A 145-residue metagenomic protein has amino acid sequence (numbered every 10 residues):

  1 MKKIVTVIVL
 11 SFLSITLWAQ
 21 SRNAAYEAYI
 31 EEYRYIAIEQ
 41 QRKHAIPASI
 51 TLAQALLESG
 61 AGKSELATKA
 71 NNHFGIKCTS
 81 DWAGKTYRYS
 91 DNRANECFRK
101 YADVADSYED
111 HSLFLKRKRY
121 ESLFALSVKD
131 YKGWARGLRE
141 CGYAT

Functional and structural regions predicted by a protein language model:
K2, L17-T145: Catalytic cores of secreted/periplasmic lytic hydrolases that degrade extracellular macromolecules
K2-L10: Sec-dependent signal peptide recognition, specifically the positively charged N-region followed immediately by
L10-W18: Hydrophobic h-region of N-terminal signal peptides that target proteins for export in Gram-negative bacteria
